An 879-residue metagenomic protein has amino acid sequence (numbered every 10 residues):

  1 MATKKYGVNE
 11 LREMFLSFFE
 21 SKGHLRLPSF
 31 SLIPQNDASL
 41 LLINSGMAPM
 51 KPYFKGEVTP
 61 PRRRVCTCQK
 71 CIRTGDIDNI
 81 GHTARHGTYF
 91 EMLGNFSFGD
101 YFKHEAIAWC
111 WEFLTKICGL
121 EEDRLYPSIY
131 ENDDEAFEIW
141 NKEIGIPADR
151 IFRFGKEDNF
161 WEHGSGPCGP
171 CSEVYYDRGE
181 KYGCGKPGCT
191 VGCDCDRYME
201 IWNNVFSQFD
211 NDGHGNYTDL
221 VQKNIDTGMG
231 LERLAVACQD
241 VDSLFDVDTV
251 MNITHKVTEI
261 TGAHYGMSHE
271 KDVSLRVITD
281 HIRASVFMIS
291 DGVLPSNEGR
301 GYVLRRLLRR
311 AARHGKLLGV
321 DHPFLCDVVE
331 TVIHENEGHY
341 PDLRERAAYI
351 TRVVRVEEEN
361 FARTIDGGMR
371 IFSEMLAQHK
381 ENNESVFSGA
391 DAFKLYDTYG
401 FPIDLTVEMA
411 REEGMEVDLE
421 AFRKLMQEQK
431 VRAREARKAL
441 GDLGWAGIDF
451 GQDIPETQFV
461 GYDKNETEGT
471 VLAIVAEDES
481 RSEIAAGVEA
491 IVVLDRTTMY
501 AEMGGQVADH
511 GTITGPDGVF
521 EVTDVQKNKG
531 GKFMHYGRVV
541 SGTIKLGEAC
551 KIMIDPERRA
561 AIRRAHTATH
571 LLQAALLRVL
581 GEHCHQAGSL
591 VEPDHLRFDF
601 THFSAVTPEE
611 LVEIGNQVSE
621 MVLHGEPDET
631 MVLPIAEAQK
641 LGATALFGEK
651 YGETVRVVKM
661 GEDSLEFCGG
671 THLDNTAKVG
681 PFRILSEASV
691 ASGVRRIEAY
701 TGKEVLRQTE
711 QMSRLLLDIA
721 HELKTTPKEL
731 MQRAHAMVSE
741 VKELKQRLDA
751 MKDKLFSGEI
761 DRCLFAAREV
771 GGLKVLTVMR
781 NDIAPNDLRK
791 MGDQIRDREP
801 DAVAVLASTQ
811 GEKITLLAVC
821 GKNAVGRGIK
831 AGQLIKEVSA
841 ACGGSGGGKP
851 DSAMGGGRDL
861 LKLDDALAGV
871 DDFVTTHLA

Functional and structural regions predicted by a protein language model:
M1-A879: A glycine- and charged-residue-rich anion-binding loop/surface
